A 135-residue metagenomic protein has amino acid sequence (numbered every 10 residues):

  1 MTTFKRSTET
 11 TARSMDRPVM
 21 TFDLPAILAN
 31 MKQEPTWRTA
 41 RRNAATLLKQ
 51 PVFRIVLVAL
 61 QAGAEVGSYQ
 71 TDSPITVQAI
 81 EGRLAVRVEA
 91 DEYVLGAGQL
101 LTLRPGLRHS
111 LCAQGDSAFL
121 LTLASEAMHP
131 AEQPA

Functional and structural regions predicted by a protein language model:
M1-V52, A135: A short, N-terminal "cap"/entry segment at the start of jelly-roll beta-barrel domains of the cupin/DSBH fold
A40-R41, P51-T71: Conserved short histidine dyad/triad with adjacent acidic residue
R54, R83-A85, E92, R108 (+1 more regions): Structural motif
A62, D72-A85, E89: Glycine- and acidic-residue-biased ligand/ion/polar-headgroup-sensing regions
V66-S68, V86-R87, L103, R108-Q114: Short beta-strand His + acidic residue motifs that chelate non-heme Fe in jelly-roll/DSBH and cupin folds
I80-E81, G96-A97, G115: A cytosolic small-molecule/anion-sensing beta-strand core signal
E89-P105: Short acidic-glycine-tyrosine-enriched beta hairpin
P105-H129: Ligand-binding loop in jelly-roll beta-barrel domains
